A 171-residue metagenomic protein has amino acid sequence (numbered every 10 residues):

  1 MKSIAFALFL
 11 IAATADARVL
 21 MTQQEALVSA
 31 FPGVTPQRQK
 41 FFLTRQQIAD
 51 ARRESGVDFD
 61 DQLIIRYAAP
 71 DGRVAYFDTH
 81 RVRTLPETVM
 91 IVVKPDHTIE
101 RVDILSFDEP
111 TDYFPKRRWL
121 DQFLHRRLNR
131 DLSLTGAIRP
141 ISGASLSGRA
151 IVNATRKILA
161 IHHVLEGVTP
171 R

Functional and structural regions predicted by a protein language model:
M1-A7: Sec-dependent signal peptide recognition, specifically the positively charged N-region followed immediately by
L8-A17: Hydrophobic h-region of N-terminal signal peptides that target proteins for export in Gram-negative bacteria
D16-I141, S145-R149, N153-R171: Flexible, solvent-exposed loop/hinge segments and secondary-structure transition points
